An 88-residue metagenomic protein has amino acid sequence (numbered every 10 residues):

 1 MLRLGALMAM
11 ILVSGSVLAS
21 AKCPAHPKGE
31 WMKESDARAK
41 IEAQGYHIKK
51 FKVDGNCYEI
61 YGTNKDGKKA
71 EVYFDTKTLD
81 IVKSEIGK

Functional and structural regions predicted by a protein language model:
M1-A19: Classic N-terminal secretory signal peptides
K22-P24, N56-Y58: Sequence contexts marking disulfide-bonded cysteines in secreted/extracellular proteins
A25-H47: Short, non-transmembrane alpha-helical segments in secretory-pathway proteins
I41, I60-T63, F74, L79: Conserved histidines in hydrophobic membrane contexts and catalytic metal-binding motifs
I48-V53: Surface-exposed patches in mature extracellular/periplasmic domains of secreted proteins
K65-G67: Glycine-centered tight beta-turn/hairpin loop motif at sheet-sheet or coil-to-beta transitions
A70-V72, V82: Short beta-strand segments
T78-K88: Short, low-complexity, Pro/Ser/Thr/Gly-rich segments in the mature regions of secreted, periplasmic
